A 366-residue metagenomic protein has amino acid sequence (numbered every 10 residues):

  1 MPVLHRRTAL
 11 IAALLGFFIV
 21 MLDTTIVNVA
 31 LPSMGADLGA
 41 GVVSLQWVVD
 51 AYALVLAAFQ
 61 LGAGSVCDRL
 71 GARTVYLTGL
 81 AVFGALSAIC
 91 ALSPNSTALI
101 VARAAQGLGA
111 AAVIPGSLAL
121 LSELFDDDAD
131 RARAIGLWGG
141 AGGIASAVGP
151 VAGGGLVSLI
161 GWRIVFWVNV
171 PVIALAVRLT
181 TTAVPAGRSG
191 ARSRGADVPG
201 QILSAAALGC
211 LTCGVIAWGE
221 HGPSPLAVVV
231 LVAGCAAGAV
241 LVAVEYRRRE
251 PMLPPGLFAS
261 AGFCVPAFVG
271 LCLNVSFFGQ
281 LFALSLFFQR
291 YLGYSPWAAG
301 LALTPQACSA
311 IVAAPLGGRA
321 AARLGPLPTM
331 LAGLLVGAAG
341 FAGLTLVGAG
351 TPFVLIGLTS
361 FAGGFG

Functional and structural regions predicted by a protein language model:
R7-L22, V27-V29, V42, L226-V230 (+2 more regions): 12-transmembrane solute porter fold
F18, D50, L54, A81 (+6 more regions): Transmembrane alpha-helical cores of Major Facilitator Superfamily
D23, Y52-F59, G109, A141-A145 (+2 more regions): MFS transmembrane alpha-helix packing/gate-lining sites
A30-F59, A98-I100, L292, W297-A302: Extracellular/periplasmic helix-loop-helix junction of adjacent transmembrane segments in MFS-like secondary
D50-G64, I114-L118, T304-L316: Central cavity-lining transmembrane alpha-helices of secondary-active solute carriers, predominantly the Major
D68-P199, G350: Helix-loop-helix hairpins in multi-pass membrane proteins, especially solute transporters
G136, S158-V269, S276: Hydrophobic transmembrane-helix bundles of small-molecule transporters
